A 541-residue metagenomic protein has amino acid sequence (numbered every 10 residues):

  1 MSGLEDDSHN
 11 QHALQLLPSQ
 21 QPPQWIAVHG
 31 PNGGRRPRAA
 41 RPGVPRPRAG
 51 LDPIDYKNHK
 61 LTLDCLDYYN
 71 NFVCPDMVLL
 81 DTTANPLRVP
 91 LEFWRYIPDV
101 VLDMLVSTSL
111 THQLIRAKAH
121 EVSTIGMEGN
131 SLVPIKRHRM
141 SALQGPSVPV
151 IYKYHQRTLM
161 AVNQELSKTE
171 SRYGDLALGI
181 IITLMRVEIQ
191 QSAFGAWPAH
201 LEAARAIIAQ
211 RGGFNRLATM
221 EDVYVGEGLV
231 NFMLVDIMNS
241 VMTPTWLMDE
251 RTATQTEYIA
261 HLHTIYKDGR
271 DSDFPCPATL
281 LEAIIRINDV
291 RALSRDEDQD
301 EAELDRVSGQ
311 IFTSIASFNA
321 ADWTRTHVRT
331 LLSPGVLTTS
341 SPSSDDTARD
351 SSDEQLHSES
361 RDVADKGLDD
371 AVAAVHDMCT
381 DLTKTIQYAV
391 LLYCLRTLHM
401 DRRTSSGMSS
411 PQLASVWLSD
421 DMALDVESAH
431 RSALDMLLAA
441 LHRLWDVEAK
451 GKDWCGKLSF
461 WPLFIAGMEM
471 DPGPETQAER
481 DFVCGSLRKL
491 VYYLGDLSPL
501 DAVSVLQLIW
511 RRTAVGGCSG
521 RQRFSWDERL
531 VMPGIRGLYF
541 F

Functional and structural regions predicted by a protein language model:
M1-Y173, F194-F541: Intrinsically disordered, low-complexity activation-like regions
I182, R186-Q191, V230: Nuclear receptor C-terminal ligand-binding domain
